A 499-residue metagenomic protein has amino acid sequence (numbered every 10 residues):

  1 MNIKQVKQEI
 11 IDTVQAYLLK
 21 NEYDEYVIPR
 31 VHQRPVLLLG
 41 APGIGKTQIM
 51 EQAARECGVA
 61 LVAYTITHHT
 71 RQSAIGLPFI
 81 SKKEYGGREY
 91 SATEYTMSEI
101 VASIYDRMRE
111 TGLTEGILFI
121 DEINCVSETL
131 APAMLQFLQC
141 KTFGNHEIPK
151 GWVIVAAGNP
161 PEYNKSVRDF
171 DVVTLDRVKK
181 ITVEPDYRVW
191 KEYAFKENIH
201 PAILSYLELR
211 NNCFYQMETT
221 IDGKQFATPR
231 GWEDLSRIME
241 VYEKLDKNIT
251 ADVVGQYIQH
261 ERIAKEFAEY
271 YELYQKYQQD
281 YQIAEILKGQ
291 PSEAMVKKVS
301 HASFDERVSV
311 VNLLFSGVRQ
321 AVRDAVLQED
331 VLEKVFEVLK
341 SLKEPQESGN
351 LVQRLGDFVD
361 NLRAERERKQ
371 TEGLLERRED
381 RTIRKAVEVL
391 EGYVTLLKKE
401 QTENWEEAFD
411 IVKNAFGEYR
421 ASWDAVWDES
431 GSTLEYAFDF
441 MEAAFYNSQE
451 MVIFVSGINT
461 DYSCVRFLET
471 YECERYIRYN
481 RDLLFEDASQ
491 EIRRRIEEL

Functional and structural regions predicted by a protein language model:
M1-N212: AAA+ P-loop NTPase catalytic core and its hallmark functional loops
Q8, D12, A16, R55 (+21 more regions): Charged/polar, solvent-exposed surface patches and flexible loops
I10, I100-I104, Y242, F416-Y419 (+2 more regions): Generic hydrophobic, helix-prone segments enriched in Leu/Val/Ile
R88, T93, A268-E269, E391: Intrinsically disordered, low-complexity segments enriched in small/polar residues
K196-D357: Alpha-helical lid/collar subdomain of P-loop NTPases
S300-L499: Terminal-proximal interaction/regulatory segments of ATP-powered molecular machines
